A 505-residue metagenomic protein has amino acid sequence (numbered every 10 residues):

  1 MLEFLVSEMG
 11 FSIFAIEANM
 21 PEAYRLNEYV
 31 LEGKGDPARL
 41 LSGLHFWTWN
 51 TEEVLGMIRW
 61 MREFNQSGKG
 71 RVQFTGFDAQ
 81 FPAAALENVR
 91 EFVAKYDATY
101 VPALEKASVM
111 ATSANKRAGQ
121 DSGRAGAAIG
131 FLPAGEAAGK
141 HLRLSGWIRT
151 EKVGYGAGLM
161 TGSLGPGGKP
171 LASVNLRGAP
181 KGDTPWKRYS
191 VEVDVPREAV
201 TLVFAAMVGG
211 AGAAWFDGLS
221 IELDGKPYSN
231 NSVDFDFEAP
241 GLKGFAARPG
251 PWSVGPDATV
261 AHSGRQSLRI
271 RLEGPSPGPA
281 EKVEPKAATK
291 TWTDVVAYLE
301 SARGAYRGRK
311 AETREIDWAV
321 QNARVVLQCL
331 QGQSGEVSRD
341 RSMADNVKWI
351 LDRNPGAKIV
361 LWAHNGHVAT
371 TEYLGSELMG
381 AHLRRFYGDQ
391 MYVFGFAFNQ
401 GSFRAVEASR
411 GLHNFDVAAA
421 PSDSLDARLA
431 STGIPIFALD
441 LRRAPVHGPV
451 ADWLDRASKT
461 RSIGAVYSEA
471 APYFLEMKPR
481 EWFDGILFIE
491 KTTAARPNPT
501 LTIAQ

Functional and structural regions predicted by a protein language model:
M1-G119, A280: Structured, acidic catalytic/metal-binding patches in enzyme active sites
G10, G70, K140, N354-K358 (+1 more regions): Short coil/turn segments at beta-strand junctions that form active-site/ligand-binding loops
S12-E17, Q73-G76, K358-W362, Y392-G395 (+1 more regions): Structural recognition of the beta-strand scaffold that forms the well-ordered cores of secreted hydrolase catalytic
A18-A23, A79-A84, N365-A369, F398-G401 (+1 more regions): Solvent-exposed loop/turn segments at secondary-structure junctions within structured extracellular/periplasmic domains
D78-A79, A85-S122, A280-Q331, F394-Q400 (+1 more regions): Extended, H/D-rich, highly charged conserved domains that either
Q120-E281, A297: Extracellular and organelle-lumenal recognition/adhesion modules and their flexible linkers in secreted
K290-S376, R384-Q390: Hard-cation-handling environments
V337, V368-Q505: C-terminal regions of proteins
